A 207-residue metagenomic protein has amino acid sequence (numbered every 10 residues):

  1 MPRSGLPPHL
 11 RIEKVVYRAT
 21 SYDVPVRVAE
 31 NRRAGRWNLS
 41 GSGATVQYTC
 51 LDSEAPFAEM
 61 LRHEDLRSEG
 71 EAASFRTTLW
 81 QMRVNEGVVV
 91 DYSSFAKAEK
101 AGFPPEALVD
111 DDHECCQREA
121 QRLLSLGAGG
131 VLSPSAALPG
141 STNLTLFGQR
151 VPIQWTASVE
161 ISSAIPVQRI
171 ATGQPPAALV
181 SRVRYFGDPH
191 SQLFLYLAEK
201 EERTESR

Functional and structural regions predicted by a protein language model:
M1-R32, N38-G41, H63-R207: Active-site and NAD+-binding cores of ADP-ribose-processing enzymes
Y22, T49-D52: Acidic/polar N-terminal loop/beta-strand segments that form early-domain functional surfaces
G41-C50: A short, exposed loop/beta-hairpin motif centered on an aromatic-Gly-Thr core
D52-L61: A short, charged, amphipathic alpha-helix used as a generic interaction element across diverse proteins
